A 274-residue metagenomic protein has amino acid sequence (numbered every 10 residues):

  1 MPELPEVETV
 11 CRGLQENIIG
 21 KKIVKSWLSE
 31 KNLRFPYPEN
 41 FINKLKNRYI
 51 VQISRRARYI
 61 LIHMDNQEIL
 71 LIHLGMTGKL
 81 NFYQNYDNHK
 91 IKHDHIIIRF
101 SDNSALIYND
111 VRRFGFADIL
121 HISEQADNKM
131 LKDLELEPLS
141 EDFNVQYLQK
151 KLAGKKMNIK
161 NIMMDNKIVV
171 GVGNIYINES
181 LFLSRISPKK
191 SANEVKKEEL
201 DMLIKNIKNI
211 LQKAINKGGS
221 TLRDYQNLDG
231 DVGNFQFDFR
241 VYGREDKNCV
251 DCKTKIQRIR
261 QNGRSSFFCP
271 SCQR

Functional and structural regions predicted by a protein language model:
M1-L4, N88, P138, D142 (+1 more regions): Generic detection of long, well-ordered alpha-helical segments
M1-N109, R113-G115, N248, R264-F268 (+1 more regions): A cross-family signal for N-terminal binding/gating loops and helix N-caps that shape access to the active site
K22-F41, S54, Y147-R274: Basic, nucleic-acid-binding surfaces and adjacent catalytic neighborhoods in DNA/RNA-processing proteins
N66, L70-G171, Y176-L183, S191: Phosphate/anion-contacting hairpin/loop surfaces
